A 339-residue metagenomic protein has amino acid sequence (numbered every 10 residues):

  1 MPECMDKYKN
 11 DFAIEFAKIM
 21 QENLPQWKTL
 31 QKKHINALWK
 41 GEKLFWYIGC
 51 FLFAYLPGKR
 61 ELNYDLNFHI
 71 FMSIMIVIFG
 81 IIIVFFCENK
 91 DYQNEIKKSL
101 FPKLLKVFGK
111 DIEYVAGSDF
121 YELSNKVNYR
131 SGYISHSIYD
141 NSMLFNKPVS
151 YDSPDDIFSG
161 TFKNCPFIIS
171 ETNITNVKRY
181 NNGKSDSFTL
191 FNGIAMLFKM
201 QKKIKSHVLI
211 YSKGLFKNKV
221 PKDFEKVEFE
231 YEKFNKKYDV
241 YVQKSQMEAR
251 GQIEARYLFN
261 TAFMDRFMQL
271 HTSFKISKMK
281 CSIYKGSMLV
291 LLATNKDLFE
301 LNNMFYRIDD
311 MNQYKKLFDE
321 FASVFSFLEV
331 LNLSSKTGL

Functional and structural regions predicted by a protein language model:
M1-G41: Cytosolic juxtamembrane N-terminal segments of multi-pass membrane proteins
L30-K33, A37, M72, E88 (+1 more regions): Amphipathic coiled-coil alpha-helices
N36-L52: Transmembrane alpha-helical segments and their cytosolic interface motifs in multi-pass membrane proteins
F45, G58-V77: Hydrophobic alpha-helical transmembrane segments
C50-Y55, M75-I82: Hydrophobic core of alpha-helical transmembrane segments in multi-pass integral membrane proteins
F79-L104: Transmembrane-cytosolic junction motif
P102, K106-F108, S118-N176, K184-L339: Charged, low-complexity intrinsically disordered regions
Y180: A surface/extracellular/periplasmic glyco- and lipid-processing/surface-interacting theme
